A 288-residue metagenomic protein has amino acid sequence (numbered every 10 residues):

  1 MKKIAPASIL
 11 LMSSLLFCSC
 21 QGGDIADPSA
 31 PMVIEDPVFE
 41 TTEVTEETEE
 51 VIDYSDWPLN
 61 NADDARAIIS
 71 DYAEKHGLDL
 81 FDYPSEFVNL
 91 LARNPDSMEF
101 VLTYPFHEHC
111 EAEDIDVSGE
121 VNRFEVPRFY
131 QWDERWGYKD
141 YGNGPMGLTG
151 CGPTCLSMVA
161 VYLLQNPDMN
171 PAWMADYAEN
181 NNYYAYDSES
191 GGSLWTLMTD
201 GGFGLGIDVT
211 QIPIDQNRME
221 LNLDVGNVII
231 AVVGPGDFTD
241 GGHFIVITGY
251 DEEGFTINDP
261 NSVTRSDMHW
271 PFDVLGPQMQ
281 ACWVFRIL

Functional and structural regions predicted by a protein language model:
M1, P6, A30-P31, E35 (+3 more regions): Low-complexity, intrinsically disordered short peptide segments enriched in small/polar/basic residues
K2-I25: Sec-dependent N-terminal signal peptides of Gram-positive bacterial secreted proteins and lipoproteins
K2-K3, Q131, R286: Basic side chains
C20-A185: Active-site-adjacent structural segments surrounding the nucleophilic cysteine of cysteine proteases and isopeptidases
D27, I52-D63, I68-D71, D116-V117 (+2 more regions): Conserved active-site-adjacent core of cysteine acyl-enzyme catalytic domains
